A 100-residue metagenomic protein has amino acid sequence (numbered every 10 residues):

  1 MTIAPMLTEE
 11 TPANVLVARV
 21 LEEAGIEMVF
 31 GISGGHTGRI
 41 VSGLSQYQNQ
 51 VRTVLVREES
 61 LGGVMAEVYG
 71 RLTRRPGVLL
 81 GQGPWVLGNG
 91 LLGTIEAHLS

Functional and structural regions predicted by a protein language model:
M1-S100: N-terminal alpha/beta PP-like core and its mobile active-site loop of ThDP/TPP-dependent enzymes
